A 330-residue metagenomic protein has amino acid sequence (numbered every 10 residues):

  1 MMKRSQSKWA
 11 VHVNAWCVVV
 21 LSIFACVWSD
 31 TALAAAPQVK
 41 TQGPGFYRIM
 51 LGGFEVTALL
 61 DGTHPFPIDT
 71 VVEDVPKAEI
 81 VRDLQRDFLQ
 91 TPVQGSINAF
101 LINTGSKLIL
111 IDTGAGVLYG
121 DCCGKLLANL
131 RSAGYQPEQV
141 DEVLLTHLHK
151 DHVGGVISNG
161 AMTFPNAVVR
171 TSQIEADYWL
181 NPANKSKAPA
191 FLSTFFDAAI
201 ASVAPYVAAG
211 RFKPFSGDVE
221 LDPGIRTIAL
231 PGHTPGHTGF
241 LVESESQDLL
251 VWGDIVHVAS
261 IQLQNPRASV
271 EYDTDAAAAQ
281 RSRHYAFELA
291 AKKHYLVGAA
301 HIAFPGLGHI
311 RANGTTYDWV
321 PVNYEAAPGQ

Functional and structural regions predicted by a protein language model:
M2-V18: Bacterial N-terminal signal peptides that target proteins for export
N14-W28: Bacterial N-terminal signal peptides
V27-L127, R131, Q139-E142, S246-G253 (+1 more regions): Metallo-beta-lactamase
A36, G124, R131-Y135, Q139 (+4 more regions): Metallo-beta-lactamase
D61-G62, T113-G116, L148, I174-E175 (+3 more regions): Active-site metal-binding loops of divalent metal-dependent hydrolases
G120, G239-L241, E245-Q330: Cap/insert and terminal regions of metallo-dependent hydrolase folds
V140-V153: Metallo-beta-lactamase
G160-N166: Short, conserved loop/helix-junction motifs that constitute active-site signature segments in enzyme catalytic cores
